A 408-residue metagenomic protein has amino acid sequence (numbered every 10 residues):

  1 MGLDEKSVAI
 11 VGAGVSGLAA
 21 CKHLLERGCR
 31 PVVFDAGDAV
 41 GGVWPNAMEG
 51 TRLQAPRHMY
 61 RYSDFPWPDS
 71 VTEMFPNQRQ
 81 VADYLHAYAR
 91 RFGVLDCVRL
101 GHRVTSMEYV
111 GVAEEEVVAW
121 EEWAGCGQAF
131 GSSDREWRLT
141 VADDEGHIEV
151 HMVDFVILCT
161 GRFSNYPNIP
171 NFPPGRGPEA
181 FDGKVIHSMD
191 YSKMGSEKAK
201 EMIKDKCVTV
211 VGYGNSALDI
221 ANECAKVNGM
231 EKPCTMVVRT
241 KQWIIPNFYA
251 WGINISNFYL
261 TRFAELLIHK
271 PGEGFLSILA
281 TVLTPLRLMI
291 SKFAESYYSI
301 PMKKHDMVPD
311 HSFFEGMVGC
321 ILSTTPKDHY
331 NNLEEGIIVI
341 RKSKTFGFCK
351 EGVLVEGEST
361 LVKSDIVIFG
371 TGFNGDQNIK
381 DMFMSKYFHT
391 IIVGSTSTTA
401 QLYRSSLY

Functional and structural regions predicted by a protein language model:
G2-A9, A13-M189, M194, I203-K206 (+3 more regions): N-terminal FAD-binding dinucleotide-binding subdomain shared by FAD-dependent oxidases/monooxygenases
